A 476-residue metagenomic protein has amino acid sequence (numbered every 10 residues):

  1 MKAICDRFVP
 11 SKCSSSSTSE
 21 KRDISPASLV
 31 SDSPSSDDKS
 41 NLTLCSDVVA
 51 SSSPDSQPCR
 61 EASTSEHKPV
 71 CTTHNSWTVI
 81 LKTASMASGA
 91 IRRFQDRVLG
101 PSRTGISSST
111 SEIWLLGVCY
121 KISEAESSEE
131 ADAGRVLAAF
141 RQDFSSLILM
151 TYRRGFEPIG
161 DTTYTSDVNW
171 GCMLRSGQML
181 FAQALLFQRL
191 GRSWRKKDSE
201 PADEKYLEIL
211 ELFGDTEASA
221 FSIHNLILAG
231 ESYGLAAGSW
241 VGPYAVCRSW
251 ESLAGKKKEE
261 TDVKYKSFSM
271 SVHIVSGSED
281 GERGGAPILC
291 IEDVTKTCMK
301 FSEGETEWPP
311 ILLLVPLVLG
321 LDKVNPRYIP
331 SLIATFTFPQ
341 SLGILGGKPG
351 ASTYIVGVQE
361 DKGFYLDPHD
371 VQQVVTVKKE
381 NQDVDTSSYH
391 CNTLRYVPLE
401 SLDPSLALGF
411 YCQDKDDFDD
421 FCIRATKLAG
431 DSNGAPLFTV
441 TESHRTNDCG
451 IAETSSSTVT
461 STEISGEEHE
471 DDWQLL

Functional and structural regions predicted by a protein language model:
K2-S166, Q183-L476: Cysteine-dependent deubiquitinase/ubiquitin-like isopeptidase catalytic cores across multiple families
M179-F181: Primarily extracytoplasmic ectodomains and periplasmic/lumenal surface modules that are beta-strand-rich
